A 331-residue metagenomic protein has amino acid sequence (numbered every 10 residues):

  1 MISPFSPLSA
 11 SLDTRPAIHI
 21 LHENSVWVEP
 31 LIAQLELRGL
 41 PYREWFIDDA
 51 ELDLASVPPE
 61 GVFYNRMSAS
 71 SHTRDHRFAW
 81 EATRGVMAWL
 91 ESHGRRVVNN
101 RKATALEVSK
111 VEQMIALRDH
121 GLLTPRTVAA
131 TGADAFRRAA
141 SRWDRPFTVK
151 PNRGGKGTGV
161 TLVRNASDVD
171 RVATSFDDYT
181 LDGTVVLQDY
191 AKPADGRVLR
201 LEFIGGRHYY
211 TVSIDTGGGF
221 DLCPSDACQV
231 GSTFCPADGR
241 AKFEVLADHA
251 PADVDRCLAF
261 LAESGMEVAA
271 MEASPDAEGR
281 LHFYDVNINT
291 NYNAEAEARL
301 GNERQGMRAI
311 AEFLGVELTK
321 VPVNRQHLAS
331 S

Functional and structural regions predicted by a protein language model:
I2-L8, L12, S92-G94, R101-R197 (+2 more regions): Active-site nucleotide/adenylate-binding loops and adjacent lid/helix of ATP-dependent enzymes
D13-H19: Extreme N-terminal starter segment of soluble prokaryotic enzymes
I20-L21, I204: Short hydrophobic segments within beta-strands
E23-R126: Conserved N-proximal alpha/beta basic substrate-recognition cap immediately N-terminal to, or forming the N-lobe
F147, Y209-Y210, A269, H282-Y284: Protein kinase-like catalytic core scaffold
T161-L261: Phosphate-binding site of ATP-dependent enzymes
Q188-D189, L199, M266-E278: A short glycine-rich, hydrophobically flanked beta-strand micro-motif that places a catalytic Asp/Glu for divalent metal
D248, A262-M266, P275-S331: C-terminal active-site "lid" helix and adjoining low-complexity regulatory extension at the edge of ATP-using catalytic
